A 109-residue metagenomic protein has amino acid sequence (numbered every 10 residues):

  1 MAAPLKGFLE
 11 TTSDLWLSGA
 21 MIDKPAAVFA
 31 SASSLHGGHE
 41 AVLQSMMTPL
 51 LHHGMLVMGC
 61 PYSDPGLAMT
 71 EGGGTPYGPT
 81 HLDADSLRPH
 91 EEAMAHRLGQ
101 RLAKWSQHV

Functional and structural regions predicted by a protein language model:
M1-P65: Helix-loop-strand module that forms the ligand-binding subsite of alpha/beta enzymes
L56-V109: Glycine-rich phosphate/pyrophosphate-binding loop and the adjoining helix
